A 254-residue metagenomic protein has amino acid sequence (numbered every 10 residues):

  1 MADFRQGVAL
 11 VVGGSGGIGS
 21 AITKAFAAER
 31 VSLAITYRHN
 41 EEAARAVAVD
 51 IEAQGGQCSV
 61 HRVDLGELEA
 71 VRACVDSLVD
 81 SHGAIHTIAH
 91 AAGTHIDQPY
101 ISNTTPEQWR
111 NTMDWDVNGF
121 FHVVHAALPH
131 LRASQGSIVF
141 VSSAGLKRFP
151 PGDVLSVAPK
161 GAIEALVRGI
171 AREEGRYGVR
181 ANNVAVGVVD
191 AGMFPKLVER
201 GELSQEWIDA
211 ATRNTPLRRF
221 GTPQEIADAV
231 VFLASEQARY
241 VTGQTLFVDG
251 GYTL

Functional and structural regions predicted by a protein language model:
S15-G16: Conserved glycine-rich cofactor-binding loop
E41, R62-C74, P106, Q224-E225: The beta1-alpha1 cofactor-binding region of Rossmann-like NAD(H)/NADP(H)-dependent oxidoreductases
T94-H95, S137-I163, V167-R176, V188-V189: Catalytic loop of short-chain dehydrogenase/reductase
P99-I101, T105-M113, A211: Substrate-binding pocket helix/loop in short-chain dehydrogenase/reductase
V124-H125, R168: A short, exposed helix-loop element centered on a Lys and neighboring polar residues
H130, R219-V248, T253: C-terminal substrate-recognition "lid" of short-chain dehydrogenase/reductases
G175, R180, V241-G243: Short, small/polar-rich loop/turn modules that mediate ligand/substrate recognition or access, typified
